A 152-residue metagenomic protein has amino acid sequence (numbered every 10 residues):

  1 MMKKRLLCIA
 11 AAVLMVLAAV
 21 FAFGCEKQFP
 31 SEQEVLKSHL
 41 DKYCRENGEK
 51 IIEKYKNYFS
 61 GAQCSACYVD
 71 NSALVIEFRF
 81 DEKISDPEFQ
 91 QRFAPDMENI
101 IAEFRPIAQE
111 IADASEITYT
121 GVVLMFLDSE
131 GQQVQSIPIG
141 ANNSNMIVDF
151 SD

Functional and structural regions predicted by a protein language model:
M2-A11: Bacterial N-terminal signal peptides that target proteins for export
M15-A19: Hydrophobic core
F21-G24: C-terminal motif of bacterial Sec signal peptides marking the signal peptidase cleavage site
E26-Q28: Bacterial signal peptide processing site
S31-E46, E88-N99: Alpha-helix boundary/N-cap detector
K37, D41, R45, E49 (+2 more regions): Polar/charged, Gly/Pro-rich intrinsically disordered segments
I52, D86-S115: Short, non-transmembrane amphipathic alpha-helical segments
